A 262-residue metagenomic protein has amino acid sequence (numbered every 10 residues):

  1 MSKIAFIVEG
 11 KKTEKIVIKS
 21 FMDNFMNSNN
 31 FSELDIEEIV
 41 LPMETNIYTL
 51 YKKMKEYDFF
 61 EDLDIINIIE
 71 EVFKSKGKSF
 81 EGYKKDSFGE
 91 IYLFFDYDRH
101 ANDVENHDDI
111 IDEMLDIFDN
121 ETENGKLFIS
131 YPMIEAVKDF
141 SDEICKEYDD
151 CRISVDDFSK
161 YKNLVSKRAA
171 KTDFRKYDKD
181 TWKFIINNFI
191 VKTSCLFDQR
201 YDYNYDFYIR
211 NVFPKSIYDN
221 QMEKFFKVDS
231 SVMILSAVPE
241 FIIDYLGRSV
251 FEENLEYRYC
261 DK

Functional and structural regions predicted by a protein language model:
M1-A5: Extreme N-terminal starter segment of soluble prokaryotic enzymes
F6-K15: N-terminal beta1-alpha1 ligand-phosphate binding loop
I16-V40, E44-Y57, L63, I69-K262: C-terminal accessory helical subdomains adjacent to catalytic cores in phosphodiester- and nucleotide-handling enzymes
